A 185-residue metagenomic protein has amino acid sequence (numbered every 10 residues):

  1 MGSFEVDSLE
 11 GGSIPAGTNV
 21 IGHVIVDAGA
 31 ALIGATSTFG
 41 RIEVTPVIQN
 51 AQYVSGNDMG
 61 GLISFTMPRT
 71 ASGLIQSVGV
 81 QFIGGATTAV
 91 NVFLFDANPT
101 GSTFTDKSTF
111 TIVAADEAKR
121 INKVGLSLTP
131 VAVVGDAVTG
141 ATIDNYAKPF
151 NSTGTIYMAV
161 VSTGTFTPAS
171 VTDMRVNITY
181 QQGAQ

Functional and structural regions predicted by a protein language model:
M1-L62, M67-I83, V161, T165-Q185: Extended, low-complexity segments enriched in Ser/Thr/Gly and acidic residues that occur primarily in surface-exposed
G2, D7, G12, A35-T36 (+3 more regions): Intrinsically disordered, low-complexity segments enriched in Ser/Pro/Gly/Ala and basic residues
V24, V133-T167, M174: Cysteine-clustered segments with highest specificity for TGF-beta superfamily mature ligands
G73-Q76, V90, I156: Residue-level detector of short, conserved catalytic/binding motifs and their immediate flanks
I83-K123: Surface-exposed turn/loop modules enriched in turn-prone residues
A86-A89, S152, S170: Short loop/turn segments at connectors of secondary-structure elements within structured domains
I112-K148: Extended, solvent-exposed segments with strong compositional bias
